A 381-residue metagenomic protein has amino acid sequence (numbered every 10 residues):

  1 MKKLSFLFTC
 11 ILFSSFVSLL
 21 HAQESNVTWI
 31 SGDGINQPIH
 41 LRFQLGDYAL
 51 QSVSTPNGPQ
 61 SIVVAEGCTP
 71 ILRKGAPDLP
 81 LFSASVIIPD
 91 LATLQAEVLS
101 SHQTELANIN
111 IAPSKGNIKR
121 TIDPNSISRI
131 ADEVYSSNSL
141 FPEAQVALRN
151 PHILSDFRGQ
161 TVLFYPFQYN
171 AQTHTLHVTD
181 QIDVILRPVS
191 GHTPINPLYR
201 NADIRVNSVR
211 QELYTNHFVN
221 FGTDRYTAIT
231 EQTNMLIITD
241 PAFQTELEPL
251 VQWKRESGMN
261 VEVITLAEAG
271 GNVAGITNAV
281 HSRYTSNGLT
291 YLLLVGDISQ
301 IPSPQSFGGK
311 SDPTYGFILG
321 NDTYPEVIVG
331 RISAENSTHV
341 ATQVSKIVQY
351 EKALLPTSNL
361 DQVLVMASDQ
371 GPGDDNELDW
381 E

Functional and structural regions predicted by a protein language model:
M1-L4: Positively charged n-region of N-terminal signal peptides that target proteins for export
F6-L7, G258: General helical structural elements
L7-S18: Bacterial N-terminal signal peptides
A22-E381: Cysteine-dependent hydrolase recognition
